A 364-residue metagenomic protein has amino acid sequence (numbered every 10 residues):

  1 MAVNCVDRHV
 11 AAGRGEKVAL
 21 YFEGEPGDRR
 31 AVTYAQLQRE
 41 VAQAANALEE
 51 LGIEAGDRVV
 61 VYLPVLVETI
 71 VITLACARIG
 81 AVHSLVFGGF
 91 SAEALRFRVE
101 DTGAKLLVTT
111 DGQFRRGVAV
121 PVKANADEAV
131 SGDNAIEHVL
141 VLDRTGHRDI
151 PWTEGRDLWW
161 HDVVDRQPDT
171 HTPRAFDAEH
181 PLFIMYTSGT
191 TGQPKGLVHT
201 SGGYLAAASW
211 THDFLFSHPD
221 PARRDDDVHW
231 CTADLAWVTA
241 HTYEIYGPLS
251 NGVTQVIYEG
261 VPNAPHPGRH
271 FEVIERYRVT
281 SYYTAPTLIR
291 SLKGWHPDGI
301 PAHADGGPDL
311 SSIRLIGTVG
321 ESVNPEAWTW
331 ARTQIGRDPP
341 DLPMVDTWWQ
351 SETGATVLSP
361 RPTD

Functional and structural regions predicted by a protein language model:
V3, E16-L74, S91-R96, P151 (+2 more regions): Conserved AMP-binding/adenylate-forming core of the ANL superfamily
G15-V18, V139-L142, P151-Y186, Q193 (+4 more regions): Conserved pre-ATP/AMP-binding loop-to-beta segment of ANL
V41-A42, D165-R166, A178, L197-H218 (+2 more regions): Conserved structural elements of the adenylate-forming
A45-N46, R58, P64-A92, T102-L107 (+5 more regions): A short helix-loop-beta submotif of the ANL/AMP-binding
L63-P64, S84-E100, G112-P121, G203 (+2 more regions): ATP-dependent adenylate-forming carboxylate-activation enzymes
L74, R78-D162, A285: Structural core segment of the AMP-binding/adenylate-forming
L205-V228, V238-S281, G294-A302: Conserved AMP-binding/adenylation subdomain of ANL enzymes
Y246, S250, T280-Y283, K293-D364: Gly/Ser/Thr-rich phosphate-binding loop
